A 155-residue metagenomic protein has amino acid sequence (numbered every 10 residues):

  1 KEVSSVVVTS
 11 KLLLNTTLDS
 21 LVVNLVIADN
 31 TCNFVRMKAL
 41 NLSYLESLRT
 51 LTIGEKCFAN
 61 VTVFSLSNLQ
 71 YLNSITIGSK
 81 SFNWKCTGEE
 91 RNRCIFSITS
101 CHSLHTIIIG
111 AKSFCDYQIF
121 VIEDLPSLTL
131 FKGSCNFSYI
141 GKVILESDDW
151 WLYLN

Functional and structural regions predicted by a protein language model:
E2-V63, S67-L72, F82-K85: LRR N-terminal entry segment and analogous cap-like coil->beta motifs
L18, Y44, T87, N92 (+5 more regions): Extracellular/periplasmic carbohydrate-active domains that bind, remodel, or depolymerize complex polysaccharides
D19-L21, A28-V35, L40, I109 (+2 more regions): Intrinsically disordered, low-complexity linker/propeptide segments enriched in Ser/Thr/Gly/Pro and acidic residues
V22, M37, L48, V61 (+8 more regions): Conserved hydrophobic position(s) of the canonical leucine-rich repeat
I27-D29, I77-I95, K142-D149: Acidic/polar low-complexity surface segments
T31-N33, C57, S81, E89 (+2 more regions): Small-residue (G/S/T/A) turn/hinge positions that recur once per unit in extracellular repeat modules
